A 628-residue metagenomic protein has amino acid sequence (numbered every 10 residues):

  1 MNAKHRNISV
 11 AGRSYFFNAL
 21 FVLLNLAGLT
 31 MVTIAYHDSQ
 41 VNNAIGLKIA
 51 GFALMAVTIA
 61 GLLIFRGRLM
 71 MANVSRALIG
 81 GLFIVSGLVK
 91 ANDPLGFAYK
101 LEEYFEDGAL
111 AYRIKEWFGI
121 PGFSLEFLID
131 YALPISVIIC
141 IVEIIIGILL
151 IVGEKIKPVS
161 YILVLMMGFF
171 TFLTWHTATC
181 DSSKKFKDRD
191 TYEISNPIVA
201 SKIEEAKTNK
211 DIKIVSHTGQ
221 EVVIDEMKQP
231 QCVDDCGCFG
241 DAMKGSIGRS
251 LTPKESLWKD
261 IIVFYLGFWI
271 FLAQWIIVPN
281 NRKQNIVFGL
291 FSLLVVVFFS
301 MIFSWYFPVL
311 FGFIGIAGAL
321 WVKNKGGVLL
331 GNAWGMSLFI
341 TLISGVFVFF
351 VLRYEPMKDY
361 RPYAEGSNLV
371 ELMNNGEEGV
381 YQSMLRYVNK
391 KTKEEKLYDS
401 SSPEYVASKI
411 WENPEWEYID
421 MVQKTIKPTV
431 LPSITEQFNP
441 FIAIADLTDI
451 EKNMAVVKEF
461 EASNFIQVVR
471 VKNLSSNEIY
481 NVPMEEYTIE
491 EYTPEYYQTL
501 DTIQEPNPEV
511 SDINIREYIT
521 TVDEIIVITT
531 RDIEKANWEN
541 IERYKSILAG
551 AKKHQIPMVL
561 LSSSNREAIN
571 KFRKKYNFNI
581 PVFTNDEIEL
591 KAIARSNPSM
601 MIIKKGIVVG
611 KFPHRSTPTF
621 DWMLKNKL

Functional and structural regions predicted by a protein language model:
N2-G81, V85-V142, V152-K259, I270-A273 (+4 more regions): Membrane-interface extramembranous regions
F52-M55, V263-F264, F311-G315: Hydrophobic core segments of transmembrane alpha-helices in multi-pass, intramembrane catalytic enzymes
V142-I144, V263-F264: Core segments of transmembrane alpha-helices that mediate helix-helix packing or line hydrophobic substrate/ligand
L165-F172, F288-F307, F313-Y363: Internal/C-terminal transmembrane anchor helices
S182-V199, T208, Y354-E378: Alpha-helical transmembrane signal-anchor/signal-peptide segments
F264, N281-V287, P308-F311: A hydrophobic membrane-anchoring alpha-helix module
Y360-L628: Extracytosolic and intramembrane catalytic regions of membrane-associated proteins in envelope/secretory systems
